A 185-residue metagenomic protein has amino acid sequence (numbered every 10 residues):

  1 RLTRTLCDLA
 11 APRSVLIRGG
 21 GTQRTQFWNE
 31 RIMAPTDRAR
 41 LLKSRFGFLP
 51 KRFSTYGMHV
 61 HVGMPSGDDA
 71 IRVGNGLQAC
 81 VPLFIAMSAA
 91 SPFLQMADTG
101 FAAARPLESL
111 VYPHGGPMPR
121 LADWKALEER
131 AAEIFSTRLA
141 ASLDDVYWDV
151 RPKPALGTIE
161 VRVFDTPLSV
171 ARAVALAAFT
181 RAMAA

Functional and structural regions predicted by a protein language model:
R1-A185: Phosphate/nucleotide-binding catalytic core
